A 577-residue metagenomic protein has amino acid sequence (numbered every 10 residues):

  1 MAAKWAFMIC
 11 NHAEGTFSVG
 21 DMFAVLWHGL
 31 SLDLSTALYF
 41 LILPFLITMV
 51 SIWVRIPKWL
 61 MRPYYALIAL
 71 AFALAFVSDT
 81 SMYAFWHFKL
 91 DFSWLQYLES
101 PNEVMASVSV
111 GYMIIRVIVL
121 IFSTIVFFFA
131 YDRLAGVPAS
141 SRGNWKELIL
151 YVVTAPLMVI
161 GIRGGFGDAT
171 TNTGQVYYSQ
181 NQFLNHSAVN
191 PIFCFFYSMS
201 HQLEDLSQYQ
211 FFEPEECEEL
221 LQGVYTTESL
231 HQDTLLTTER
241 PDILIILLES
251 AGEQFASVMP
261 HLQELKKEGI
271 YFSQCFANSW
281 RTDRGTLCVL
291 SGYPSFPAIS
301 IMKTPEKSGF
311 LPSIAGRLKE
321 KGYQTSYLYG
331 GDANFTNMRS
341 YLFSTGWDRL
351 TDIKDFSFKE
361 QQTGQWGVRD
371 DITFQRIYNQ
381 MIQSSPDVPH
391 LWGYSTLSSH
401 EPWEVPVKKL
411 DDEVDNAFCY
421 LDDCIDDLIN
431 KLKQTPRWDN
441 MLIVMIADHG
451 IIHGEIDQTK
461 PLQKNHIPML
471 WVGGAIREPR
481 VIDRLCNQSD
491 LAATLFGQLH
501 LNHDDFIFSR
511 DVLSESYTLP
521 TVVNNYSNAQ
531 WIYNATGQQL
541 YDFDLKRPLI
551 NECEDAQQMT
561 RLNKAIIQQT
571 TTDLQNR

Functional and structural regions predicted by a protein language model:
M1-H201: Transmembrane and membrane-interface helices of multi-pass, inner-membrane envelope-modifying transferases
F23, V414, F418, A556-M559: Hydrophobic packing residues in well-ordered alpha-helices of helical domains and bundles
G29, D33, M49, S107 (+9 more regions): Residues that form generic nucleotide/phosphate-binding pockets
V104, W403, V512: Short clusters of hydrophobic/aromatic residues that line enzyme substrate/ligand-binding pockets
S141, S385, Q575-R577: Short, Lys/Arg-enriched, disordered terminal segments
G167-F506, S516-P520, N525: Soluble catalytic regions of membrane-associated enzymes that act on cell-envelope and secretory-pathway components
T171, A475-R577: Membrane-interface soluble catalytic domains
